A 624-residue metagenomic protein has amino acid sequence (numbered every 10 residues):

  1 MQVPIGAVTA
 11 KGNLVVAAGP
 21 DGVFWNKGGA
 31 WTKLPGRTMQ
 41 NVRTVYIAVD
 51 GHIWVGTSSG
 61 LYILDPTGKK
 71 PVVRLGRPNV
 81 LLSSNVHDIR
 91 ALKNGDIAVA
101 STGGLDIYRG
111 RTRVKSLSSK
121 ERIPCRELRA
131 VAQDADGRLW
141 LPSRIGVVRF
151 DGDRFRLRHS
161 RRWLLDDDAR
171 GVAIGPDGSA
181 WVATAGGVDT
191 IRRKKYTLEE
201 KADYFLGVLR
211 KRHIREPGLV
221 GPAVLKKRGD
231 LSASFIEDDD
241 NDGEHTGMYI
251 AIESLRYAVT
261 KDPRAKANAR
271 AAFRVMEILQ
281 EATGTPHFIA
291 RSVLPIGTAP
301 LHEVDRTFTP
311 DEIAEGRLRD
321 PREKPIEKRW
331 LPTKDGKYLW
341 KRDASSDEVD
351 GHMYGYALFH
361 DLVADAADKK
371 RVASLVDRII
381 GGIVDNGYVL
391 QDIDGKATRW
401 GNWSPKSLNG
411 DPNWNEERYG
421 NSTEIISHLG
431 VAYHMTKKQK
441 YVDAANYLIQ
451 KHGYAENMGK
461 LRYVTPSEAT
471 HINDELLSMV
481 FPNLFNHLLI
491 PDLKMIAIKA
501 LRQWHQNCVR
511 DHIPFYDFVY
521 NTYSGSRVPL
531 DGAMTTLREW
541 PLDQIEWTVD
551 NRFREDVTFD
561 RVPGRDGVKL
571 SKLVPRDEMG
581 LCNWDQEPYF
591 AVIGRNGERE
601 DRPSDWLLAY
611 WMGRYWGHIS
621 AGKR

Functional and structural regions predicted by a protein language model:
M1-G12, K33-D50, R74-K93, L117-D136 (+1 more regions): Short coil-to-beta transitions that initiate beta-strands within beta-rich domains
V15-A17, H52-V55, D96-V99, R138-L141 (+1 more regions): Conserved beta-propeller blade signature
P20-F24, S59-Y62, T102-D106, R144-V148 (+1 more regions): Loop/turn residues immediately N-terminal
K27-A30, D65-K69, R109-T112, F150-R154 (+1 more regions): Short loop/turn segments that connect beta-strands within beta-propeller blades
R170-Y196: Blade-level signature of beta-propeller repeat domains, shared across WD40, Kelch, NHL, RCC1 and BNR/Asp-box propellers
F205-D242, K341, I379-S422, A432-R624: Ser/Thr/Asn(+Pro)-rich, low-complexity disordered segments
A223-L225, A267-E417: Extended ligand-binding groove/face enriched in aromatic
R256-P263, F359-A373, A432-Q439: Inter-helical turn/loop segments and adjacent helix faces that build the functional surface of alpha-helical bundle
